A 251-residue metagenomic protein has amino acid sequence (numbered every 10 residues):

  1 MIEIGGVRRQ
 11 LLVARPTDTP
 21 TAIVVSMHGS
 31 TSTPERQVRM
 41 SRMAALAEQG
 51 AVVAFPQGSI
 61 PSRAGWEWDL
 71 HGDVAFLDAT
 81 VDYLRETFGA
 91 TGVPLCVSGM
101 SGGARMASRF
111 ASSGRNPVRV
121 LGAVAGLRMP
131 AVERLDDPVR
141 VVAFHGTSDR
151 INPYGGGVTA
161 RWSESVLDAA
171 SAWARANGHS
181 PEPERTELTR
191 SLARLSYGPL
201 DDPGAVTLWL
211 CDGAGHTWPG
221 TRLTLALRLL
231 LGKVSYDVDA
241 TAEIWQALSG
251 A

Functional and structural regions predicted by a protein language model:
I2-R15, T21-C96, M100, R105-S113 (+1 more regions): Serine-hydrolase catalytic machinery in alpha/beta-hydrolase-like enzymes
A22, P94, V139-R140, V206: Alpha/beta-hydrolase fold active-site loops
Q37-A44, G126-E133, S191-L195: Alpha-helical scaffolding within the catalytic cores of extracellular/periplasmic polymer-degrading hydrolases
A75-D82, S171, A242, Q246: Solvent-exposed, polar/charged alpha-helical surfaces in well-ordered, non-transmembrane soluble domains, broadly
V93-V139, R150: Primarily recognizes the serine-hydrolase "nucleophile elbow" in alpha/beta-hydrolase and SGNH/GDSL folds
A143-H145, D149: Short beta-strand/loop motif that positions the catalytic acidic residue of the alpha/beta-hydrolase fold
F144, E164-S165, A174-A251: C-terminal catalytic histidine-bearing segment of alpha/beta-hydrolase fold enzymes
D149-N152, H216-T217: Acidic catalytic loop of the alpha/beta-hydrolase fold
